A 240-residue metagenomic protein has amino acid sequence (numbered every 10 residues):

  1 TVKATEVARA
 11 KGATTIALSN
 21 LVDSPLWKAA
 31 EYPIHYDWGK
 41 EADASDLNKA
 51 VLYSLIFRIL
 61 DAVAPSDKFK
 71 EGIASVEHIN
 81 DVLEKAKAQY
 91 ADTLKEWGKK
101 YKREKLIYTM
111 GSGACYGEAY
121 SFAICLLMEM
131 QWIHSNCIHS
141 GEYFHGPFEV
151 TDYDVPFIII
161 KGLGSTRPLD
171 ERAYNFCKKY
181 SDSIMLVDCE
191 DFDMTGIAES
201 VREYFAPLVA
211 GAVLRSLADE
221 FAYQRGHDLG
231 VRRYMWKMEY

Functional and structural regions predicted by a protein language model:
T1-F69, S75, I160-E190: Glycine-rich phosphate-binding loops that contact phosphosugars or nucleotide phosphates
Y32-W38, Y153-D154, E203-Y204: Short, hinge-like loop/turn segments at secondary-structure boundaries
K40, F57-I138, V231-Y240: Active-site phosphate/pyrophosphate-binding segments
S45, K49, Y53, I73 (+9 more regions): Electropositive phosphate-/nucleotide-binding environments in soluble metabolic enzymes
K49-S54, D152-Y153, I197-F205: Short, surface-exposed amphipathic charged segments that create phosphate/polyanion-binding patches used for binding
G117-M185: Internal helical hairpin/lid segments
E190-L229: Structured C-terminal subdomain patch of bacterial secreted/periplasmic proteins
